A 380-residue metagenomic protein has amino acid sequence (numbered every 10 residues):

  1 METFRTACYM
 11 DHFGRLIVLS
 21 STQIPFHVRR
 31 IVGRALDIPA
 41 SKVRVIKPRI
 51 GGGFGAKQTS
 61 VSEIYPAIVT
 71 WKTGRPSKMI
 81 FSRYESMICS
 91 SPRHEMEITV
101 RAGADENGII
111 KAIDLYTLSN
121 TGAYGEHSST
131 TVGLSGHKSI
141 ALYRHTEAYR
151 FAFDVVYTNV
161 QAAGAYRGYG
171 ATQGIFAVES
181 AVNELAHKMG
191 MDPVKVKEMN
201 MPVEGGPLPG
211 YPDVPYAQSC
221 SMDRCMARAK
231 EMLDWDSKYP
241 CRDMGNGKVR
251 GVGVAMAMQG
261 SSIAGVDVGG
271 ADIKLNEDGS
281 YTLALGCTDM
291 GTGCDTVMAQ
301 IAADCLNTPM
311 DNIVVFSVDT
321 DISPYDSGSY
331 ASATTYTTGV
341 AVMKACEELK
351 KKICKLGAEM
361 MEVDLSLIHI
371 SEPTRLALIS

Functional and structural regions predicted by a protein language model:
M1-S371, R375: Structural alpha/beta core scaffold segments of enzyme domains
I379-S380: Short, ordered, surface-exposed loop/turn motifs in non-cytosolic proteins
